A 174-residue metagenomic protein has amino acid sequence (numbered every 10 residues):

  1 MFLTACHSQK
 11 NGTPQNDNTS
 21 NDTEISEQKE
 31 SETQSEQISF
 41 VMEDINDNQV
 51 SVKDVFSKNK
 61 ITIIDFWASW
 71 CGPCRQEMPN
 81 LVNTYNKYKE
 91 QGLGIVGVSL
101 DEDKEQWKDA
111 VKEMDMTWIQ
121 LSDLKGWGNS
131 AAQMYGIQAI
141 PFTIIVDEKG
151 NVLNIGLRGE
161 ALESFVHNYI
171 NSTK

Functional and structural regions predicted by a protein language model:
M1-V41, T173-K174: N-terminal targeting signals for export/organelle localization
V41-I61: A short beta-strand-turn-helix
E43, Q120-D123: Short acidic-hydrophobic, aromatic-tinged amphipathic segments that line or gate anion-handling sites
N59-T62, F66-W70, A139: Short pre-active-site segment immediately N-terminal to redox-active cysteine/selenocysteine motifs in thiol-based
D65, I95-S99, L121: Short beta-strand segments
Q76-M114, G126-Q133: Structural microenvironment flanking redox-active thiols in thiol-disulfide oxidoreductases
M114-M116, D123-N171: Thiol/disulfide oxidoreductase modules built on the thioredoxin-like
